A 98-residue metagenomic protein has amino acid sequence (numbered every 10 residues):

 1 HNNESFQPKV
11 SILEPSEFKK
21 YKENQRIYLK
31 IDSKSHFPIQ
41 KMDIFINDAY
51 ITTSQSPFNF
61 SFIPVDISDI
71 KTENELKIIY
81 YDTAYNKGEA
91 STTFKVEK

Functional and structural regions predicted by a protein language model:
H1-K98: Soluble, non-transmembrane domains of envelope/secretory-pathway proteins that act on or interact with carbohydrate
